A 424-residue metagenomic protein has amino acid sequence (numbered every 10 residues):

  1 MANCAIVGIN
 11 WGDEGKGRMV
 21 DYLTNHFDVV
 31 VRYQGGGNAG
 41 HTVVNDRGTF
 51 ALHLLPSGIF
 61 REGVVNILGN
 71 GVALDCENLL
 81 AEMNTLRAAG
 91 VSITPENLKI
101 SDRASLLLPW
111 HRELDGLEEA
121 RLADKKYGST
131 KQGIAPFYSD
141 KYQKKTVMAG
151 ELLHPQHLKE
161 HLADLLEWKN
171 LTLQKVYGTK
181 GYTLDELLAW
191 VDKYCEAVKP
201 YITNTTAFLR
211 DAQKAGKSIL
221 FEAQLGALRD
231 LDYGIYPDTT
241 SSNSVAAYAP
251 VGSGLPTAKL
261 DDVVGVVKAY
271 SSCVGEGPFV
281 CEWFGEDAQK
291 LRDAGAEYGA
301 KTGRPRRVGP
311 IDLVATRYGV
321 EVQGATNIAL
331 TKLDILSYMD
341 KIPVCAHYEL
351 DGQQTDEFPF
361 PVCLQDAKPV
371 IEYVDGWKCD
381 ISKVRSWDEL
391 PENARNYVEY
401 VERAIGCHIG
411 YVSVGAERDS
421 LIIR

Functional and structural regions predicted by a protein language model:
M1-R424: Non-transmembrane, aqueous-exposed alpha-helical and coiled segments at domain scale
